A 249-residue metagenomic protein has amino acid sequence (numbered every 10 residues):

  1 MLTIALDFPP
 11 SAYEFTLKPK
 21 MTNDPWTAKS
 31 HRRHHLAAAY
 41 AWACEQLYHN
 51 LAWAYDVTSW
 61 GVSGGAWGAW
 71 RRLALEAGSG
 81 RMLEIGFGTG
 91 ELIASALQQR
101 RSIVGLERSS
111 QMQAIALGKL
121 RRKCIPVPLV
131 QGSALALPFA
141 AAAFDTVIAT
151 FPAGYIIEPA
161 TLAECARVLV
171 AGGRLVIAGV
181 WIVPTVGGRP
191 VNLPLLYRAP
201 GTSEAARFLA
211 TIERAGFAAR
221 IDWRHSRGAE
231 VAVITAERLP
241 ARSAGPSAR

Functional and structural regions predicted by a protein language model:
T22-A77, E91, P190-L195: Conserved class I S-adenosyl-L-methionine
W42, V176-V233: C-terminal alpha-helical "lid/dimerization" subdomain adjacent to the S-adenosyl-L-methionine
L83-A136: Class I SAM-dependent methyltransferase SAM/SAH-binding core
L135-V147: A short acidic, Gly/Pro-enriched loop at the edge of an enzyme's catalytic core that lines a small-molecule cofactor
T146-P159: A short SAM/SAH-binding and catalytic strip from SAM-dependent methyltransferases
A160-R174: A short glycine-rich, Lys/Arg-flanked "PGG" loop and its adjoining helix->strand segment in the class I
I234-R249: C-terminal lobe and adjacent flexible extensions of AdoMet/dcAdoMet transferase-like proteins
